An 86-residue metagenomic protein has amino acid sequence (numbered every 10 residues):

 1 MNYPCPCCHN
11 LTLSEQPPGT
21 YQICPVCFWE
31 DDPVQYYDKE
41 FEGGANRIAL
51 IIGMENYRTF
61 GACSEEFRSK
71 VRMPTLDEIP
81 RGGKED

Functional and structural regions predicted by a protein language model:
M1-N2, T20: Short metal-coordination and nucleic-acid-contact micro-motifs, chiefly zinc-binding Cys/His arrays
N2-Y3, H9-S14, G44-R47, E78: Accessory recognition modules or surfaces
C5-C8, C24-C27: Short cysteine-rich clusters marking metal-coordination/redox-active sites
S14-E15, P33-V34: Short, non-ligating residues that shape and space the ligands of small metal-coordination modules and catalytic
T20-I23, D38: Composition- and surface-driven signal marking solvent-exposed, interaction-prone regions in large proteins
W29-D31: Cys/His-coordinated zinc-finger cores
K39-D86: Short, intrinsically disordered terminal segments enriched in charged and Pro/Gly residues
